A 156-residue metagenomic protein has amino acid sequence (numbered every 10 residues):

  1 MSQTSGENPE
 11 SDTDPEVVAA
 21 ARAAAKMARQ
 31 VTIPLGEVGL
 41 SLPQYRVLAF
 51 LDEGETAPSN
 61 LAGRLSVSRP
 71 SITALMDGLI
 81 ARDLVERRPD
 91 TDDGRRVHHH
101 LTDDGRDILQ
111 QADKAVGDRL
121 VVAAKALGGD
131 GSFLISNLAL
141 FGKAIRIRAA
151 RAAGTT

Functional and structural regions predicted by a protein language model:
M1-V38, S136, G142-R148, T155-T156: N-terminal leader segment of winged-helix/HTH proteins
N8-E10, L120-D130, A150-T156: Hydrophobic/aromatic-rich alpha-helical bundle segments in the mid-to-C-terminal region
R22, K26, D52-E53, Q111 (+2 more regions): Alpha-helical structural segments
R29-S71: N-terminal helix-turn-helix DNA-binding core of bacterial DNA-binding proteins
D77-A139: Charged, amphipathic alpha-helical coiled-coil/dimerization segments
